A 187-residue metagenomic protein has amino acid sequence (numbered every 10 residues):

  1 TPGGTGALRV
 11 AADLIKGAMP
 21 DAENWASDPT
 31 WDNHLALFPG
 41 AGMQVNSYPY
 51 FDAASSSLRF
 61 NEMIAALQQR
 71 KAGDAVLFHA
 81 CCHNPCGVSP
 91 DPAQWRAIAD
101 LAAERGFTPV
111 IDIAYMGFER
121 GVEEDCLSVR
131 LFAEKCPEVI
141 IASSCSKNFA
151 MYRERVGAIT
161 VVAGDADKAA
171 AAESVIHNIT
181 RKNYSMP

Functional and structural regions predicted by a protein language model:
T1-E104, G117-F118, C126-V129, A133-K135: Conserved core of the PLP fold type I
P2, I111, S143: Short loop/edge segments at beta-strand edges and connector loops that shape dinucleotide/nucleotide cofactor-binding
A114: Conserved Walker B
G121-E123, E154-R155: Histidine/acidic-residue-rich catalytic or RNA/ligand-binding cores of hydrolases and nuclease-related proteins
E134-P187: Conserved core segment of the aminotransferase class I/II
